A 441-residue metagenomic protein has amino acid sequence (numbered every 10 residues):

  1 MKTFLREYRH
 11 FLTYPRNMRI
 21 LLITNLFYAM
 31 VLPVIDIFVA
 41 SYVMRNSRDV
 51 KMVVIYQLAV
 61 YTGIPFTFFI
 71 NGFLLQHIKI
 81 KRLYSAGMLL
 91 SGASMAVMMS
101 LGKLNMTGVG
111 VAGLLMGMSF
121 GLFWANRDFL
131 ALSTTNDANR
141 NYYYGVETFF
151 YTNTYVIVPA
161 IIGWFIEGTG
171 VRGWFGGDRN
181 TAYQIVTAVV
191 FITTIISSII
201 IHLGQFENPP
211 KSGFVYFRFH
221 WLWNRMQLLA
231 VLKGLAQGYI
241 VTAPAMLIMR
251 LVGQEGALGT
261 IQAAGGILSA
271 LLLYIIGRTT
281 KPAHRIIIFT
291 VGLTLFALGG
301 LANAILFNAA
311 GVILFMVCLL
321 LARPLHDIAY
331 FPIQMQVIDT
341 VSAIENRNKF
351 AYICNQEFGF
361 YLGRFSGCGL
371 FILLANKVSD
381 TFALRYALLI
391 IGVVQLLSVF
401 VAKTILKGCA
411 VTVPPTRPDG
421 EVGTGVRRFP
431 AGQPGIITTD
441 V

Functional and structural regions predicted by a protein language model:
K2-P65, L222-A263: Helix-loop boundary and gating motifs at the non-cytosolic
T67-I80, I166, L273-H284: Helix-to-loop junctions at the C-terminal end of transmembrane segments in multipass secondary transporters
L89-L104, L295-N308: C-terminal ends and interior cores of transmembrane alpha-helices in multi-pass membrane transporters/permeases
T107-F123, V231, G311-D327: Hydrophobic core of transmembrane alpha-helices in multi-pass small-molecule transporters, especially MFS/SLC-type
L122-N136, L325-I344: Intracellular juxtamembrane helix-capping segments at the cytosolic ends of symmetry-related transmembrane helices
G145-G163, Q356-C368: Glycine-rich segments within core transmembrane alpha-helices of 12-TM secondary carriers
I157-N180, S366-F382: Transmembrane alpha-helix termini and helix-breaking/packing motifs in multi-pass membrane transporters
T181-H202, R385-V401: Symmetry-related core transmembrane helices of the 12-TM Major Facilitator Superfamily/SLC fold
